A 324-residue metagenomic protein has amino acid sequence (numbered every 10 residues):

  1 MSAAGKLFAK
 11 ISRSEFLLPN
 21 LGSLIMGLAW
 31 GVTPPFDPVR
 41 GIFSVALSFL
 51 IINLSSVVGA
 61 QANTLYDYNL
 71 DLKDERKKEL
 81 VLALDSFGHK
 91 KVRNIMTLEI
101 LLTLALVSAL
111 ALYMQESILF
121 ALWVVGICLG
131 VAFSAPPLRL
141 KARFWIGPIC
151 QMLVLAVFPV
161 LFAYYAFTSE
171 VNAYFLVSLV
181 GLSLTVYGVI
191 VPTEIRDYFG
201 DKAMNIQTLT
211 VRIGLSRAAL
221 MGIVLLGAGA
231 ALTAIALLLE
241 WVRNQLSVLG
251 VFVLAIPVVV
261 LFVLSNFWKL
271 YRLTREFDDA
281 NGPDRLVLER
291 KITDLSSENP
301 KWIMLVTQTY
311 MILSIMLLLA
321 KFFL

Functional and structural regions predicted by a protein language model:
M1-I25: N-terminal, positively charged, Ser/Thr/Ala/Gly-biased leader segments that form transit/presequence-like amphipathic
S2, K6-A9, L80-E170: Intramembrane alpha-helical segments
G22-Y68, L119-V131, V171-P192: Membrane-embedded alpha-helical segments that form the functional core of polytopic membrane enzymes, especially those
I51-V81, G188-T210, L215: Acidic (Asp/Glu-rich) catalytic motifs at the cytosolic membrane interface
D71-A121, I206-N244, V248, F252-A255 (+3 more regions): Multi-pass membrane catalytic core of lipid/isoprenoid biosynthesis enzymes
V157-S169, G229-A231, V306-L324: Hydrophobic alpha-helical transmembrane segments in multi-pass integral membrane proteins
R217, L238-L324: Extended hydrophobic alpha-helices typical of membrane-associated regions
